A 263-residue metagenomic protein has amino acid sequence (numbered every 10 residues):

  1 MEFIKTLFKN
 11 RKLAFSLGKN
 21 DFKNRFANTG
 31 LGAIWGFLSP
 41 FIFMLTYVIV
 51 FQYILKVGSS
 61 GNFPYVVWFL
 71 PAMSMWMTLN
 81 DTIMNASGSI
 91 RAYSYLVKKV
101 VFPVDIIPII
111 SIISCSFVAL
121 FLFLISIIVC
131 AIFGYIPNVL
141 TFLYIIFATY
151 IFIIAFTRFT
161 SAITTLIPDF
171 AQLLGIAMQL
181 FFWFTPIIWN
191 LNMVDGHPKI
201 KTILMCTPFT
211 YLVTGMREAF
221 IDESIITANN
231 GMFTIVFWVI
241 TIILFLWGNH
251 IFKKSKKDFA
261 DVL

Functional and structural regions predicted by a protein language model:
M1-L263: Hydrophobic transmembrane alpha-helices and immediately adjacent juxtamembrane helices of multi-pass inner-membrane
